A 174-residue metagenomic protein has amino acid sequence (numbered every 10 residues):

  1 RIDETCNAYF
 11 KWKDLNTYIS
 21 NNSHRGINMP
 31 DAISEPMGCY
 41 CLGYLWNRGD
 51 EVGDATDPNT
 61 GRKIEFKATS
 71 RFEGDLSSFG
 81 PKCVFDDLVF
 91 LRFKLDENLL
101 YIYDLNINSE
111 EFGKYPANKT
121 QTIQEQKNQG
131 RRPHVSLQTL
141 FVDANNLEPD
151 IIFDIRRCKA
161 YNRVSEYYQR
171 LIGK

Functional and structural regions predicted by a protein language model:
R1-K174: Nucleic-acid endonuclease domains
